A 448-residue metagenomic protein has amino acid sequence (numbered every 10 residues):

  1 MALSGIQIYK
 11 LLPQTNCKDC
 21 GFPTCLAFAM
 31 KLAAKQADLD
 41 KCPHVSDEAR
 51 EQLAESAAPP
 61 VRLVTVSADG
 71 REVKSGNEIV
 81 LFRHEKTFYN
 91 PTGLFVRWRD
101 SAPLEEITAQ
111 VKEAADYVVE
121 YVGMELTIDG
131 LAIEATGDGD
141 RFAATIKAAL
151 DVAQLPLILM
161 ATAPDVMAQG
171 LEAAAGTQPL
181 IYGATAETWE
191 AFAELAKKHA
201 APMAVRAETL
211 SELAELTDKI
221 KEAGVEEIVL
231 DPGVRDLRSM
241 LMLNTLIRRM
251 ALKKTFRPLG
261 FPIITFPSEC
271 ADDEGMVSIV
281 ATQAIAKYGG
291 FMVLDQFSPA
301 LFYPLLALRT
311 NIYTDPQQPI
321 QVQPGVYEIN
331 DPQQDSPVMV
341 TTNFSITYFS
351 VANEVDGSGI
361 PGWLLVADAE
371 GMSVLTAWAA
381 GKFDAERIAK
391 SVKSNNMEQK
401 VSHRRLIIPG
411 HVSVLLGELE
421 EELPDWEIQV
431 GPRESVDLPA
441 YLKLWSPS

Functional and structural regions predicted by a protein language model:
M1-G5, Y9, K18, M30 (+1 more regions): Long, polar/Ser/Thr-enriched low-complexity segments that form simple helices or flexible linkers at protein ends
A2-Q14, D47-V111, P324-D331: N-terminal amphipathic alpha-helix/helix-capping segment at the start of soluble metabolic enzymes
L12-N16, E269-D272: A short glycine/serine-rich beta->alpha loop
P13-K31, D40-H44: Local cysteine-cluster metal-coordination motifs and their immediate loop/turn environment, predominantly Fe-S cluster
A34, F82, G93-K400, R404-H411 (+3 more regions): Conserved mixed alpha/beta catalytic, RNA-binding, or beta-rich assembly cores of soluble enzyme, regulatory
H44-R50, A175-G176: Terminal amphipathic helices with adjacent charged low-complexity linkers/tails
